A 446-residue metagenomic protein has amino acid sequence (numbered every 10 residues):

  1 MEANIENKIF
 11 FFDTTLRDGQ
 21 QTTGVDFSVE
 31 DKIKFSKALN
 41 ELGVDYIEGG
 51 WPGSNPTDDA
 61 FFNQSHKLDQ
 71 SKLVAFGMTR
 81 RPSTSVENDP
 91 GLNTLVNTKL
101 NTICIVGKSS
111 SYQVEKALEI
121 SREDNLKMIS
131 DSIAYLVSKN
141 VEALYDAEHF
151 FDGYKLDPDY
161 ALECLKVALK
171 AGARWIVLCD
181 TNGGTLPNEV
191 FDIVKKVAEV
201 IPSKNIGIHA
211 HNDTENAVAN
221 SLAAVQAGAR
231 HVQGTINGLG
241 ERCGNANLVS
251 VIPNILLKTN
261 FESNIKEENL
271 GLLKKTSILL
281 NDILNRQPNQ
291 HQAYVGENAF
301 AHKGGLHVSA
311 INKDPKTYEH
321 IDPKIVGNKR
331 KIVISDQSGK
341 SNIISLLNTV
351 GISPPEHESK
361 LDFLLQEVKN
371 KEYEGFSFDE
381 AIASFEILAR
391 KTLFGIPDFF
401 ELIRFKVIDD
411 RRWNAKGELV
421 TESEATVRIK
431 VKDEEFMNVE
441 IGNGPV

Functional and structural regions predicted by a protein language model:
E2-I9, D13-T15, N260-V439: A mid-to-C-terminal "edge-of-domain" accessory segment
I9-F11, T22-I47, F62-L68, R81-I206 (+1 more regions): Alpha/beta enzyme core
V25, W51-P52, R122, F151-Y154 (+9 more regions): Hydrophobic alpha-helical scaffolding
N40-G43, H66-D69, V96-K99, I103 (+11 more regions): Structural signal for hydrophobic packing residues in well-ordered secondary-structure cores of soluble enzyme domains
K72-G77: A glycine-rich helix N-cap at a beta->alpha junction
N182-T185, D192-K313: Catalytic alpha/beta core domains of metabolic enzymes, predominantly
I441-V446: Extended active-site and interfacial segments that coordinate phosphate-rich ligands in large catalytic machineries
